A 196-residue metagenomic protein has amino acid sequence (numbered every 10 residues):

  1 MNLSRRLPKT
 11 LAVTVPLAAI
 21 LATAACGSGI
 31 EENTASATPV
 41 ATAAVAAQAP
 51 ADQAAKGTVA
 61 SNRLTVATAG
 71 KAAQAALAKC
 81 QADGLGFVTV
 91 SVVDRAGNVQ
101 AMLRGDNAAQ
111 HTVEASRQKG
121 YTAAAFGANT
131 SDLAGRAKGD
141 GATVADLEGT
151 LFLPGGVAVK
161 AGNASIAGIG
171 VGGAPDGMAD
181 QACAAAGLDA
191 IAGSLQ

Functional and structural regions predicted by a protein language model:
L3-V13: Bacterial N-terminal signal peptides that target proteins for export
V13-I20: Hydrophobic helical h-region of N-terminal Sec-dependent signal peptides in bacterial secretory/periplasmic proteins
L21-A25: C-terminal motif of bacterial Sec signal peptides marking the signal peptidase cleavage site
G27-Q196: Flexible, solvent-exposed loop/hinge segments and secondary-structure transition points
